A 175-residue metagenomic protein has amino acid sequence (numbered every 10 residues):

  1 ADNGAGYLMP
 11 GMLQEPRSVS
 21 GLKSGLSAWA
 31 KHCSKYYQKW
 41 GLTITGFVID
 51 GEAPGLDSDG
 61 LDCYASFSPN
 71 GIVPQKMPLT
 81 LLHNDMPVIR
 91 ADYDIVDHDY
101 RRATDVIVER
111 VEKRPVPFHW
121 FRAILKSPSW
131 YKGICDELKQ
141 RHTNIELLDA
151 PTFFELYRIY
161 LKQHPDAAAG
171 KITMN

Functional and structural regions predicted by a protein language model:
A1-G55: Metal-dependent polysaccharide deacetylase catalytic core of the NodB/CE4 family, i.e., the active-site-bearing domain
W40-M174: Catalytic grooves of carbohydrate-active enzymes
